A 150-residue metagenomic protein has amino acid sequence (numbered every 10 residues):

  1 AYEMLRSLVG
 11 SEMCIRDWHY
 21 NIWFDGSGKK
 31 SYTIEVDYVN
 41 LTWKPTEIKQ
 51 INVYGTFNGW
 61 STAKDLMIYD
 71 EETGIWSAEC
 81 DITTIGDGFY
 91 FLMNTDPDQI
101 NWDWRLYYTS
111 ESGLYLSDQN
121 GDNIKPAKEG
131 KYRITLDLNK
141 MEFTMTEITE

Functional and structural regions predicted by a protein language model:
A1-M4: Short, exposed "boundary/linker" segments that immediately precede the start of a downstream structural module
R6, S11-E12, R16-E150: Insoluble glucan recognition modules
